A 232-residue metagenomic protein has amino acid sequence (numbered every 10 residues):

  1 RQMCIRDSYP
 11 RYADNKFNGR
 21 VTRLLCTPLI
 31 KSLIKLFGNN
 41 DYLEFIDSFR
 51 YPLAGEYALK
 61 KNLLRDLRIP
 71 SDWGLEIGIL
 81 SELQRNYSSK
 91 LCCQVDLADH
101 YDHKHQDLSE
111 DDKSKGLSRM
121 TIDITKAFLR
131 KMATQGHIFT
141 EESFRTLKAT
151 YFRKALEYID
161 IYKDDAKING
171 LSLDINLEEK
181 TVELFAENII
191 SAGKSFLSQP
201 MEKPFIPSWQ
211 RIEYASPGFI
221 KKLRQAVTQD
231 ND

Functional and structural regions predicted by a protein language model:
R1-I5: Short, small-residue-biased leader/transition segments that mark boundaries at the very start of proteins
R6-R23: Short beta-strand-to-loop element that shapes/binds the nucleotide-sugar donor at the catalytic cleft/hinge
G19-L33: Acidic/His-rich active-site region of diverse nucleotide-sugar glycosyltransferases
P28, N62, G78-E82: Active-site phosphate/pyrophosphate-handling residues
S32-W73, N86: Aromatic-glycine-rich donor-binding/catalytic loop that engages nucleotide-sugar donors across glycosyltransferases
S71, S81-H100: Catalytic donor-sugar/metal-binding loop of nucleotide-sugar-dependent glycosyltransferases
C93-S114: Active-site donor/metal-binding and catalytic loop motifs of nucleotide-sugar-dependent glycosylation enzymes
L108-D232: Terminal low-complexity segments of carbohydrate-biosynthetic enzymes
